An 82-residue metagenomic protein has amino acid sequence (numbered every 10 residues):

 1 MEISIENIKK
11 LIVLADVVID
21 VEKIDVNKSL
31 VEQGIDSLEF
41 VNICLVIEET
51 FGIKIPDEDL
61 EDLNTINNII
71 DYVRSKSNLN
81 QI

Functional and structural regions predicted by a protein language model:
M1-V21, S77-I82: Thiotemplate assembly-line natural product biosynthesis machinery
D16-E32, K54-E58, D62: Phosphopantetheine carrier-protein modules
S29, V46, T65-N68: Residue-level recognition of oxygen-bearing side chains
E39: Two-component histidine kinase catalytic core, primarily the HATPase_c
N67-N80: C-terminal structural segments of small proteins and small subunits
